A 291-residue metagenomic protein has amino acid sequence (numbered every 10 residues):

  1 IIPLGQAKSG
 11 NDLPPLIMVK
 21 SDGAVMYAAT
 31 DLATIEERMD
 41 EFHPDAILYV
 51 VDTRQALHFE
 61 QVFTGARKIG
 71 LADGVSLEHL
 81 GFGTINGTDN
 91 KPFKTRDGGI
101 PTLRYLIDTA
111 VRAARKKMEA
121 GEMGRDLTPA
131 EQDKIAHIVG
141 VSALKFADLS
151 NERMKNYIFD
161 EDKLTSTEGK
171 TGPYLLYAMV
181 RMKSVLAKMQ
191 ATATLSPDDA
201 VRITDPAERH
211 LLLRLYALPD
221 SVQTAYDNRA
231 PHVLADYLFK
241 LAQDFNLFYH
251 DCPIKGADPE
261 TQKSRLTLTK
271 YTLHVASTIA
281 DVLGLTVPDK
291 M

Functional and structural regions predicted by a protein language model:
I1-M291: Non-catalytic interaction-recognition regions
